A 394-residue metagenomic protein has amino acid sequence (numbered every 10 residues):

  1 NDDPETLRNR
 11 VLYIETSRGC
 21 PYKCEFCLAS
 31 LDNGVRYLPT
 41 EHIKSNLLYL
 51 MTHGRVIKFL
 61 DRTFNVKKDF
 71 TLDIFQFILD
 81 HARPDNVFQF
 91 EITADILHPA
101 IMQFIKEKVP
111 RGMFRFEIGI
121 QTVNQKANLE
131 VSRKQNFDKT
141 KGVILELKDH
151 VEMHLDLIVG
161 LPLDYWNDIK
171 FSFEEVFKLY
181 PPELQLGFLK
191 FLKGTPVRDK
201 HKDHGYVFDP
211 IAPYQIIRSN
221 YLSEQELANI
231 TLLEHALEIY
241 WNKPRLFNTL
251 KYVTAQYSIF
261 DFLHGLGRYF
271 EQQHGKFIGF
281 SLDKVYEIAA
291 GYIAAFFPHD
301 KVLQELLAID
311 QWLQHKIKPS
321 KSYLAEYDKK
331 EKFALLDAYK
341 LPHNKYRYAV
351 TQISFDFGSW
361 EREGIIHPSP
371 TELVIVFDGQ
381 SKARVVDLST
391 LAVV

Functional and structural regions predicted by a protein language model:
D2-K148: Radical SAM [4Fe-4S] cluster-binding motif and immediate context
P4-I14, D69-I74, I105, L157-F173 (+2 more regions): Short, charge-rich amphipathic segments
R10, L72, A228-T231, F260 (+1 more regions): Non-catalytic, well-ordered alpha-helical scaffold segments
I14, V35, H42, G112-F114 (+4 more regions): Generic preference for hydrophobic/aromatic residues in regular secondary structure cores
K44, Y49-D61, D85-E91, K106-T122 (+2 more regions): Conserved C-terminal portion of the radical SAM core fold that forms the substrate/S-adenosylmethionine-binding
F70-I74, L129-S132, D199-K200, V253-F260: Short amphipathic alpha-helical patches
T93, H98, N136, K141-V143 (+5 more regions): Alpha-helix initiation/capping motif
H235-V394: Radical SAM enzyme core and accessory elements
